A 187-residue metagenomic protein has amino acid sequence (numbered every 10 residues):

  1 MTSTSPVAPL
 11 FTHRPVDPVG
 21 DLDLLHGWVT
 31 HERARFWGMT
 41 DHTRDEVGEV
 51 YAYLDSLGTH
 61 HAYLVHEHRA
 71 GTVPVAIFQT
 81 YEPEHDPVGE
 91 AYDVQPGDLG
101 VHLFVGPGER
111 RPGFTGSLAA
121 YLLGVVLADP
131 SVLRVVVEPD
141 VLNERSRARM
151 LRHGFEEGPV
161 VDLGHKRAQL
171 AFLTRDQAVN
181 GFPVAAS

Functional and structural regions predicted by a protein language model:
M1-V19, V179-S187: Conserved N-terminal entry element of GNAT/NAT acetyltransferase domains
V19-H26, R44, G48: An amphipathic alpha-helix signature
G27-D41: Helix-loop element at the rim of GNAT/NAT acetyltransferase active sites that forms part of the acceptor-substrate
A52-R110: Acetyl-CoA-dependent GNAT
P112-V126, A148, R152: Conserved acetyl-CoA-binding loop-helix of GNAT-fold acetyltransferases
A128-P139: Conserved GNAT acetyl-CoA-binding A-motif
E138, E156-L170: Conserved catalytic-core motifs of GNAT/GCN5-like acyltransferases
V141-P159: Conserved active-site alpha-helix within GNAT-family acetyltransferase domains
